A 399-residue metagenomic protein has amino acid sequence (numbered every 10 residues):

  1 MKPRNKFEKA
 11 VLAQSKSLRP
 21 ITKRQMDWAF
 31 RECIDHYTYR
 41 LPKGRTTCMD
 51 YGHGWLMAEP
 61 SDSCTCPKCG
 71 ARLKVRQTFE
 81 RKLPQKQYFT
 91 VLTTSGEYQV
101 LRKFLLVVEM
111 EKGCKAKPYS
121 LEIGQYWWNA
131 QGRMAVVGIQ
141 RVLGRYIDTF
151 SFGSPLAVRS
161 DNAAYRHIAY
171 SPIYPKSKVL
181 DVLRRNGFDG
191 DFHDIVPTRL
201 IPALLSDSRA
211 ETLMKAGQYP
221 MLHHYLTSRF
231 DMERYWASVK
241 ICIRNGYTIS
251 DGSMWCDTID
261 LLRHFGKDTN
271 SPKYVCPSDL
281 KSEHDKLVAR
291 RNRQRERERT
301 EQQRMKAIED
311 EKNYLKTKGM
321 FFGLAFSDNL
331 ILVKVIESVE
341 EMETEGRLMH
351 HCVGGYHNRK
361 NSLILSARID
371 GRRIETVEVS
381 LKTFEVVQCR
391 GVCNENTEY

Functional and structural regions predicted by a protein language model:
M1-Y37: N-terminal alpha-helical interaction blocks
E32-R45, H53-S61: Short, flexible, mixed-charge glycine/proline-rich loop motifs that serve as phosphate/nucleic-acid-contacting
T47, T65, E385: The −1 position to Zn-ligating cysteines in a subset of zinc-ribbon hairpins
D50-G54, K68-R72, G391: Short Cys/His-rich local motifs and their 1-3 flanking residues in nucleic-acid-associated proteins and small
P60-V75: Cysteine-rich micro-motifs
E80-F152: Long, charge-rich boundary regions
D161-R229, E233: C-terminal, charged low-complexity interaction regions
S206-Y399: Catalytic-core elements of nucleic-acid end-processing and repair enzymes
